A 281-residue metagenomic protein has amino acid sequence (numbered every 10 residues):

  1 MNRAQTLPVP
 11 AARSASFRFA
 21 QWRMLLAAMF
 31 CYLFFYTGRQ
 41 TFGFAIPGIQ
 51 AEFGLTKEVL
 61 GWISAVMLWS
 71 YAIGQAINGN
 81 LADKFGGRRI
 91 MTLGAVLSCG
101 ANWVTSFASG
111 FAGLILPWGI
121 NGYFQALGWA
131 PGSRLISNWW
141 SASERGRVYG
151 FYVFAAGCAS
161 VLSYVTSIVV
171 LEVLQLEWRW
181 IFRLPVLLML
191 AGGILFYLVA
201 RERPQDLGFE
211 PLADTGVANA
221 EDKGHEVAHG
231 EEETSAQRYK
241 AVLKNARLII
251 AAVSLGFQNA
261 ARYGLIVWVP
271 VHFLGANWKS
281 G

Functional and structural regions predicted by a protein language model:
N2-T37: Cytosolic juxtamembrane N-terminal segment immediately preceding the first transmembrane helix of multi-pass
V9-R18, G208-A251: Juxtamembrane intracellular "pre-TM" segments in multi-pass secondary transporters
R23-K57, L265-P270: Extracytoplasmic
Q40, L68-A76, S160-V161: Residue-level signature of mid-helix packing/kink "hotspots" within the transmembrane helices of 12-pass Major
F42-G43, N245-G281: Extracytoplasmic gate region of multi-pass secondary transporters
I73-F111: Conserved MFS/SLC helix-loop-helix module at the cytosolic interface between two early adjacent transmembrane helices
P117-F154: Cytoplasmic helix-loop-helix junction between adjacent transmembrane helices in 12-TM secondary transporters
Y152-P204: Helix-loop-helix hairpin linking two adjacent transmembrane segments in secondary transporters
